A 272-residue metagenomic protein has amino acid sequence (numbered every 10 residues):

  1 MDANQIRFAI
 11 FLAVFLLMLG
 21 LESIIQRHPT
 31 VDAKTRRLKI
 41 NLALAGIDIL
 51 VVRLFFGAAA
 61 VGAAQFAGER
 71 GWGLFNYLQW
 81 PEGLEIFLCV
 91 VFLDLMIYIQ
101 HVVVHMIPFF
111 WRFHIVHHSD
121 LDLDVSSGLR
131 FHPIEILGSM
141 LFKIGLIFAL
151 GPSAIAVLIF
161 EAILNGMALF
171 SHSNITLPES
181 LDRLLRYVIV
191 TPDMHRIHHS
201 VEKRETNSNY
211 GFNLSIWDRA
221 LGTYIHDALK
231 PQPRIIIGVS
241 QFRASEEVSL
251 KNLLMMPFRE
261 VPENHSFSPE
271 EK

Functional and structural regions predicted by a protein language model:
M1-A13: Hydrophobic transmembrane alpha-helical segments in integral membrane proteins
I6, A33-G46: Loop-to-helix transition at the N-terminal end of transmembrane alpha-helices
I10-G20, A60-V61, H132: Hydrophobic core of alpha-helical transmembrane segments in multi-pass integral membrane proteins
V14-R27, I99-F109: Membrane-water interface of transmembrane alpha-helices
L21-K39: Membrane-interface helix-loop junction between the first two transmembrane segments
G46-A59, L78-R234: Membrane-embedded catalytic scaffold of the fatty acid hydroxylase/desaturase
A64-Y77: Membrane-interface helix termini and inter-helical loops of multi-pass transporters
K230-K272: Cytosolic-facing loops and C-terminal tails of multi-pass membrane proteins
